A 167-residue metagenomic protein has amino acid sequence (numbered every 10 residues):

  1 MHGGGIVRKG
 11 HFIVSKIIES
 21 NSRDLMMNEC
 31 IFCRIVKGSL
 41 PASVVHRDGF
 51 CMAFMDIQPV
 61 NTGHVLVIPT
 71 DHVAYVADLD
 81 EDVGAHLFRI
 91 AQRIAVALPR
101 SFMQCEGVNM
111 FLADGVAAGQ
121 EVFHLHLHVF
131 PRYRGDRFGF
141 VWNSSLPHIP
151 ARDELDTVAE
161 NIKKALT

Functional and structural regions predicted by a protein language model:
H2-F12: Extreme N-terminal basic, low-complexity initiation segments that serve as generic localization/processing leaders
F12-T167: HIT superfamily nucleotide-processing domains
